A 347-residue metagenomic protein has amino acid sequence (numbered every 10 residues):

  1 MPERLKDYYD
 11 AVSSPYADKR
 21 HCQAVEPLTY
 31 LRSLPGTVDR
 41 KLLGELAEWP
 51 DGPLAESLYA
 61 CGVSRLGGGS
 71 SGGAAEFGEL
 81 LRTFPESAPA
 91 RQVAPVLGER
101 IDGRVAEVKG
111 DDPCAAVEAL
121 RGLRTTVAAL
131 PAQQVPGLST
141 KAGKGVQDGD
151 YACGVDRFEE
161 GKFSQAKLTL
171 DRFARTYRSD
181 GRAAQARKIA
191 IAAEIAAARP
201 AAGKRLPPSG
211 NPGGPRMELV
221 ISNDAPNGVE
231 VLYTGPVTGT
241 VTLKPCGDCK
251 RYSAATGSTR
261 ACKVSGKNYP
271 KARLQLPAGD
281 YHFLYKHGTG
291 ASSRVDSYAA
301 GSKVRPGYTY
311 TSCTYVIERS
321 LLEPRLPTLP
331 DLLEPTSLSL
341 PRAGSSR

Functional and structural regions predicted by a protein language model:
M1-P200: Alpha-helical protein-protein interaction scaffolds
R20-C22, Y59, D112, K244-G247 (+2 more regions): Extracellular secreted precursors and ectodomains with disulfide-bonded cysteine-rich loops/domains
A24, A116, D248-R251, V264 (+1 more regions): Disulfide-rich extracellular modules and peptides
A24, L31, G62, A166 (+4 more regions): Hydrophobic beta-strand residues in large extracellular and virion-surface proteins
E48, S87-A90, P95, E99 (+6 more regions): Primarily secretory-pathway and cell-envelope proteins
P215-S222, G266-Q275: Generic detector of contiguous secondary-structure segments
Y252-N268: An anionic, turn-rich surface loop/hairpin at beta-sheet edges that serves as a generic interaction/coordination patch
T259, N268-P270, L274-S292: A short tyrosine-centered beta-strand micro-motif
